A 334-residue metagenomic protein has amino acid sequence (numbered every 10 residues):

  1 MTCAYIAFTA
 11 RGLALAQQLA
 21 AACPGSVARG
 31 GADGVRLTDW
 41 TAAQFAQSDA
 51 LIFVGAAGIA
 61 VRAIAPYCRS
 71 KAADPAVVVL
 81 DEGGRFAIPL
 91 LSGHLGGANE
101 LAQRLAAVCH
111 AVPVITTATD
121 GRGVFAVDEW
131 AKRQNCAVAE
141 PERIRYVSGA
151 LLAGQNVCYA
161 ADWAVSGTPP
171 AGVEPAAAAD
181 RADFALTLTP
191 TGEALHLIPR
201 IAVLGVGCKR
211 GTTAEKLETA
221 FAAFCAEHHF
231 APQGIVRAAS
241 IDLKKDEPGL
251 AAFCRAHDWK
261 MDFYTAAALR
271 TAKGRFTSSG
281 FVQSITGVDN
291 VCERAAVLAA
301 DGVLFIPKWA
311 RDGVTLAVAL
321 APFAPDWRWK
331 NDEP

Functional and structural regions predicted by a protein language model:
M1-Y5: Extreme N-terminal starter segment of soluble prokaryotic enzymes
F8, G12-Q18, G25, G34-R36 (+6 more regions): Conserved mixed alpha/beta catalytic, RNA-binding, or beta-rich assembly cores of soluble enzyme, regulatory
R29-A32, T116-A118, Y264-A266, P307: Conserved beta-strand termini and adjacent loop/short-helix elements that scaffold enzyme active sites in alpha/beta
T41: Conserved acetyl-CoA-binding loop-helix of GNAT-fold acetyltransferases
A72-A73, L197, A299, W309-R311: A generic structural signal for short, non-catalytic loop/turn and secondary-structure boundary residues
S148-P175, G274-A296, A300-A310, A319: Long, charged alpha-helical interface segments
R237, I241-R294, A300-L304, R311-V314: C-terminal non-catalytic interaction/assembly regions of soluble proteins
